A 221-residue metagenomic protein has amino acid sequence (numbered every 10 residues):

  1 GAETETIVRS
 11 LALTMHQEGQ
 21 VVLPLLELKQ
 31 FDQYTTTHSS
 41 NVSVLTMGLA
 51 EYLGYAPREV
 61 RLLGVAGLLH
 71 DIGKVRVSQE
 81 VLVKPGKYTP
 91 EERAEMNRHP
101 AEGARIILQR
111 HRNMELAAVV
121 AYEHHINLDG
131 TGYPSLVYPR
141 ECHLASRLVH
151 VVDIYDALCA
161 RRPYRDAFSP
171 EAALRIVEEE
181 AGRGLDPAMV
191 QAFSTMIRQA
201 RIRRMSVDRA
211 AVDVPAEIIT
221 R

Functional and structural regions predicted by a protein language model:
G1-R221: Histidine- and acidic-residue-rich, metal-dependent catalytic cores
